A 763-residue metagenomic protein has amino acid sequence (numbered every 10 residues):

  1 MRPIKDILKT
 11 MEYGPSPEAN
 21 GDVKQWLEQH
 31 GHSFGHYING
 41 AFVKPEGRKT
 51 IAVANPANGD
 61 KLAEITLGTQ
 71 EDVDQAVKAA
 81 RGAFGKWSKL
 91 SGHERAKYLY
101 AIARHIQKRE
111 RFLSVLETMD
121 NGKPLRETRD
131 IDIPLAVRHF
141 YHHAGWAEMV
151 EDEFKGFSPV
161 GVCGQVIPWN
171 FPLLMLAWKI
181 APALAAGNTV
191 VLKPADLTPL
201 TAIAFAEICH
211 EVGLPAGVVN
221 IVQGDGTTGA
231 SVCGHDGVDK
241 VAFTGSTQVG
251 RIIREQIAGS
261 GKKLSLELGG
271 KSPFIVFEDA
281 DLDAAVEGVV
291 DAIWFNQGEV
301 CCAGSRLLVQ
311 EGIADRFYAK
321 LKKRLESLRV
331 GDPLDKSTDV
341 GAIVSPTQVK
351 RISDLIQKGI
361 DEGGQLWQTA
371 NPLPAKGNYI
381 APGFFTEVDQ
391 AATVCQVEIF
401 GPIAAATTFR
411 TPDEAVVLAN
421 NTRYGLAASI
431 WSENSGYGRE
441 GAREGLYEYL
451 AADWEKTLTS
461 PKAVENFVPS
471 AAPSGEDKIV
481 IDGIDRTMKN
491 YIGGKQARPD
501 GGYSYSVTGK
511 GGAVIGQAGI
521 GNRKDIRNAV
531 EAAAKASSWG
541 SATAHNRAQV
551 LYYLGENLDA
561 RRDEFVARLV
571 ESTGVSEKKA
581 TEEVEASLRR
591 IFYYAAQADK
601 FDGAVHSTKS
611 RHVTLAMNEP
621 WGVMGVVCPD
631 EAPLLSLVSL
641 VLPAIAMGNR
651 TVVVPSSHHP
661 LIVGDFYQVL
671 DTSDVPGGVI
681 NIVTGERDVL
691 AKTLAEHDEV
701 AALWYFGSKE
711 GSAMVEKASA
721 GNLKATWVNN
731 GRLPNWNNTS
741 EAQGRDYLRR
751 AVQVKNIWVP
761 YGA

Functional and structural regions predicted by a protein language model:
M1-E64, K97, A101, P134 (+11 more regions): Terminal low-complexity tails and localization/encapsulation signals of metabolic enzymes
G59, S91, R95, E117 (+16 more regions): Residue-level signal for inorganic ion chemistry
D60-V150, G512-K600: Glycine-rich loop-to-alpha-helix module at the N-terminal edge of alpha/beta enzyme cores
L62-G68, A83-K89, Q165, F274-F277 (+8 more regions): Short, well-ordered beta-strand elements within core beta-sheets of diverse protein domains
G145-A216, Y503, K510, A596 (+1 more regions): Conserved small-residue-rich beta-alpha loop and adjacent elements that most often cradle the phosphate/pyrophosphate
I180-A181, G229, G250, I356 (+2 more regions): Generic hydrophobic/aromatic pocket-lining and core-packing "Φ" positions
I221-D239, V613-T614, I682-T693, H697: A structured beta-alpha segment of the ubiquitous adenosine-cofactor-binding alpha/beta core
K240, Q248-Q390, T411-D413, L418 (+6 more regions): ALDH superfamily catalytic-core signature
